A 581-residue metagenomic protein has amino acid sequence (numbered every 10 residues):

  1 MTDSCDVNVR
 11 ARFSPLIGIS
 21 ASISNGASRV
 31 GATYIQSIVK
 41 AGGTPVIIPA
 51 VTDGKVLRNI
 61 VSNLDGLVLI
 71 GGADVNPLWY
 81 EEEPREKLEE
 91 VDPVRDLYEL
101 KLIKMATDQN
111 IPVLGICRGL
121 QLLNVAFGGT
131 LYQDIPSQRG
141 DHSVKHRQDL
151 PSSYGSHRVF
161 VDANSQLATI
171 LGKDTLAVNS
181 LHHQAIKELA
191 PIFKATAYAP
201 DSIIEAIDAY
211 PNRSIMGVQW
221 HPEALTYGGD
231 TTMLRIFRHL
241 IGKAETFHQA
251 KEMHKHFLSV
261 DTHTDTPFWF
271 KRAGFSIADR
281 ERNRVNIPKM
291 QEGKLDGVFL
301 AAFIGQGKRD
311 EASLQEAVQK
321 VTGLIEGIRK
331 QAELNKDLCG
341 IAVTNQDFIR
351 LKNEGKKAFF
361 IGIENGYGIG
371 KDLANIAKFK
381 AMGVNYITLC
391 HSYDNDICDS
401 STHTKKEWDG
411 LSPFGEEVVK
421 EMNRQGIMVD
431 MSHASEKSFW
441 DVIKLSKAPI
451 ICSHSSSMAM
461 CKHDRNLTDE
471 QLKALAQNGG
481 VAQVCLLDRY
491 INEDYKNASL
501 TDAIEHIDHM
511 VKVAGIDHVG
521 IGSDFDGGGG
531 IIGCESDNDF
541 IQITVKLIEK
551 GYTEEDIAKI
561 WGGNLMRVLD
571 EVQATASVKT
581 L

Functional and structural regions predicted by a protein language model:
M1-L114, V125, Y132, P136-L171 (+6 more regions): N-terminal beta1-alpha1 cap of cysteine-dependent amidohydrolase-like domains
P15-L16, T44, P112, T130 (+8 more regions): Proline-centered loop/turn at the N-terminus of a beta-strand
I19, V68-L69, L300, L389 (+1 more regions): Redox-cofactor binding/interface segments in oxidoreductases and associated redox assembly factors
G42, N110-I111, G128, K294 (+3 more regions): Glycine-centered short loops/turns at secondary-structure junctions
S180-A185, V218-P222, S259-T266, V384 (+2 more regions): Histidine-centered catalytic micro-motifs
I192, Y210-I215, K352-K356: Beta-strand-turn-beta hairpins that frame and shape the catalytic cleft of phosphate-ester-processing enzymes
Q249-K406, K462-I521, F525-L581: N-terminal hydrophobic targeting/anchoring segments and the immediately downstream early-domain regions of hydrolases
G368-G370, A381-R465: Divalent metal-binding pocket/active-site signature
